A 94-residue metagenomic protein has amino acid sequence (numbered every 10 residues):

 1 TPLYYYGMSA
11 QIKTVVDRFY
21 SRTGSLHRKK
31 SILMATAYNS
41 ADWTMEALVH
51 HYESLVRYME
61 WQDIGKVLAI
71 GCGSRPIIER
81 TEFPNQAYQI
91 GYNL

Functional and structural regions predicted by a protein language model:
T1-M59: Helix-loop-strand module that forms the ligand-binding subsite of alpha/beta enzymes
E53-L94: Glycine-rich phosphate/pyrophosphate-binding loop and the adjoining helix
